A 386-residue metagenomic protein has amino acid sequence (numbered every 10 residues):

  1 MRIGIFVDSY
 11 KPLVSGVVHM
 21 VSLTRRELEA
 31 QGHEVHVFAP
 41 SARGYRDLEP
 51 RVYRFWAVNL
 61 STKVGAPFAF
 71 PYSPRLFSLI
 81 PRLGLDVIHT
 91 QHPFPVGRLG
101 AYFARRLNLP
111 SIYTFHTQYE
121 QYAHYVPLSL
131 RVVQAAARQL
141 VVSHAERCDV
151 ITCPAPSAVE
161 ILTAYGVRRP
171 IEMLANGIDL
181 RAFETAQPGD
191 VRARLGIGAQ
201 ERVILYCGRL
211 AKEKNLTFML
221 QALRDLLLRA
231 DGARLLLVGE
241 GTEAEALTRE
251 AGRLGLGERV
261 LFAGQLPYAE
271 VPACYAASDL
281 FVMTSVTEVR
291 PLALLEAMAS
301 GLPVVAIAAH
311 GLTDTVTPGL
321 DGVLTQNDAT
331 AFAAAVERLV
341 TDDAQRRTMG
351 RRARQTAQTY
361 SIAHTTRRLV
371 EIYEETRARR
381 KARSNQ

Functional and structural regions predicted by a protein language model:
M1-W56, E374: N-terminal subdomain of nucleotide-sugar transferases
I80, A145, Q265-L266, A273-S278: Short alpha-helical donor nucleotide-sugar binding micro-motif in glycosyltransferases
S157, G177: Carbohydrate-associated surface elements
E184-I197: A short helix/loop element that forms part of the nucleotide-sugar donor recognition site in Leloir-type
G198-L223: Conserved donor-binding/catalytic core segment of Leloir-type glycosyltransferases
V286: Aromatic "clamp/platform" in nucleotide-sugar-dependent glycosyltransferases that forms part of the donor/acceptor
P303-A306: Short hydrophobic beta-strand element within catalytic cores of glycosyltransferases and related nucleotide-activated
P318-G319, V323-A329, R338-D343: Conserved acidic donor-binding segment of nucleotide-sugar-dependent glycosyltransferases
